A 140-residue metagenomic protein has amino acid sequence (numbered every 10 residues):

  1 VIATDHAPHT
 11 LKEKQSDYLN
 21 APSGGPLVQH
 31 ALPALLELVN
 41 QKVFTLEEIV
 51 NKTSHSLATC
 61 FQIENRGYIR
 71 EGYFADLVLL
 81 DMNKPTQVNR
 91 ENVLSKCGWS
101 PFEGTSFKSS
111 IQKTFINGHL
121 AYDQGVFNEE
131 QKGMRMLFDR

Functional and structural regions predicted by a protein language model:
V1, H6-M82: His/Asp/Glu-enriched, well-ordered alpha-helical/loop segment that forms or immediately abuts the divalent-metal
D17, E71-L137: C-terminal cap of metal-dependent C-N hydrolases
R140: A cross-kingdom feature strongest in bacterial/archaeal respiratory oxidoreductases
